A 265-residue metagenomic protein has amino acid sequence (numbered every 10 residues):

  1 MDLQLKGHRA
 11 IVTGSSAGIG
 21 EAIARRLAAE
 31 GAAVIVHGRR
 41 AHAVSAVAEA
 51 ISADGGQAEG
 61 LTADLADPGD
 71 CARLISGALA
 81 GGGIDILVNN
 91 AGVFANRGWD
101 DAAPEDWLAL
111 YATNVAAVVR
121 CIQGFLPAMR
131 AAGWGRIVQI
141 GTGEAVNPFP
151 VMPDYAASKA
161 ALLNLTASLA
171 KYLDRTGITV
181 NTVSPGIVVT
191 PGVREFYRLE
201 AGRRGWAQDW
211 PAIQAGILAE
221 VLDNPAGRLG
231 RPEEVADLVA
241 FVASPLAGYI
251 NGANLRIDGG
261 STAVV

Functional and structural regions predicted by a protein language model:
R9, S16-A17: Conserved glycine-rich cofactor-binding loop
C71, G98-D100, D106-Y111, I137 (+1 more regions): Substrate-binding pocket helix/loop in short-chain dehydrogenase/reductase
I122, S158, T166: Active-site helix of classical SDR
P127, K171-Y172, G248: Alpha-helical segment proximal to the catalytic Tyr-Lys
T142: Residue(s) in the substrate-gating loop at a strand-loop-helix junction that position the organic substrate next
N147, V239-A240, L246, N251-V265: Short C-terminal tail/terminal secondary-structure segment of NAD(P)H-dependent dehydrogenase/reductase domains
D174, T179, I250-G252: Short, small/polar-rich loop/turn modules that mediate ligand/substrate recognition or access, typified
